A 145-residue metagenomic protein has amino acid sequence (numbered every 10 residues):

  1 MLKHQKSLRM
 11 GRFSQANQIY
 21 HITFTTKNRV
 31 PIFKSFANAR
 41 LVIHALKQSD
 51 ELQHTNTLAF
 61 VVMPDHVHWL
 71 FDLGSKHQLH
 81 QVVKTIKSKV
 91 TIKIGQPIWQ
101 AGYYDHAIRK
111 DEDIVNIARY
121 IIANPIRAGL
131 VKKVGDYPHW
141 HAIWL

Functional and structural regions predicted by a protein language model:
M1-L145: Short catalytic/metal-binding and nucleic-acid-binding patches
